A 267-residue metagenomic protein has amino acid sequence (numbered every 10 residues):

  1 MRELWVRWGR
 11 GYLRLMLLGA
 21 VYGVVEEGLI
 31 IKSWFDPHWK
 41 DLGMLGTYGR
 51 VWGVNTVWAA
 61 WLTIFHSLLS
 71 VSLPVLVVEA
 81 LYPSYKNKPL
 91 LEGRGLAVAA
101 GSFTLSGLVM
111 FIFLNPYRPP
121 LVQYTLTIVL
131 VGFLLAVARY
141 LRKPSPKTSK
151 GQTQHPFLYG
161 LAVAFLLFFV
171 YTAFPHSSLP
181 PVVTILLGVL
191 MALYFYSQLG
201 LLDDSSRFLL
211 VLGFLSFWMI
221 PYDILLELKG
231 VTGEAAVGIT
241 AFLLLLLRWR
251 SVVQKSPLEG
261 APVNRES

Functional and structural regions predicted by a protein language model:
M1, L62-E79, L126-K143, I185-F195 (+1 more regions): Hydrophobic cores of alpha-helical transmembrane segments in multi-pass inner/ER membrane proteins, independent
L4, G28, L76-L81, Q198 (+2 more regions): Hydrophobic membrane-targeting alpha-helices
L4-G11, S84-E92, L141-Q154, Q198-S205: Membrane-interface helix-boundary motifs at transmembrane edges
R10-M16, A20-V25, L29-A99: Membrane-interface helix-loop-helix junctions at boundaries between adjacent transmembrane segments
I30, W39-L62, L134-L167, Y171 (+2 more regions): Membrane-anchoring/interfacial helices and their immediately flanking loops in integral membrane proteins
L62, P116-L126, A173-T184: Interfacial loop-to-helix transition and helix-capping segments at the boundaries of transmembrane helices
K86-A138: Loop-centered beta-sheet repeat module
S145-S267: Extended, charged low-complexity segments that frequently continue into or abut oligomerization scaffolds
